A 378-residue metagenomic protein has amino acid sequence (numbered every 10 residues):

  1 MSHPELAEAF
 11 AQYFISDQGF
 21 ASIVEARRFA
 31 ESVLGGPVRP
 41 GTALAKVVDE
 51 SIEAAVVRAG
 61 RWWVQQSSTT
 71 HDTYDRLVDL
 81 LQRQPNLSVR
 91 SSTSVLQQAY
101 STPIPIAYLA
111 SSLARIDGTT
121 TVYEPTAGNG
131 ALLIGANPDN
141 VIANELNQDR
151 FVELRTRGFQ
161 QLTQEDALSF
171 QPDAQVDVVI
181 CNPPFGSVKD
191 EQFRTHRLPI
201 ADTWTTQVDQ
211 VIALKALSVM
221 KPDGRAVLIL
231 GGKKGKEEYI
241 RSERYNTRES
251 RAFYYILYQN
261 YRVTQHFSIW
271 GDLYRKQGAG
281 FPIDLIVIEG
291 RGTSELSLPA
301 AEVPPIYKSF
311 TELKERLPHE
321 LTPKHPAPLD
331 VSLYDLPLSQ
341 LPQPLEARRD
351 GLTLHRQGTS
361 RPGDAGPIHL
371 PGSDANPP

Functional and structural regions predicted by a protein language model:
S2-L154: Class I S-adenosyl-L-methionine
A107-A136, A143-N147, Q164-P199, Q210 (+2 more regions): Conserved proline-anchored active-site loop of SAM-dependent methyltransferases that bridges a beta-strand
N137, R157-G158, Q259: Short, structured coil segments at secondary-structure junctions
N140, Q160-T163, R262-Q265: Conserved beta-strand segments of alpha/beta enzyme cores
F185-D202, V211, V219, S242-E243 (+3 more regions): Phosphate-sensing "switch" segment of ASCE/P-loop ATPases
T203-I288: Conserved Class I SAM-dependent methyltransferase catalytic core
W270-P342, P367-P371: Flexible, glycine-/basic-rich loop-and-beta segments that form/coincide with the SAM-dependent methyltransferase
L336-P377: Low-complexity, glycine/serine/proline-rich disordered segments that function as export/translocation leaders
